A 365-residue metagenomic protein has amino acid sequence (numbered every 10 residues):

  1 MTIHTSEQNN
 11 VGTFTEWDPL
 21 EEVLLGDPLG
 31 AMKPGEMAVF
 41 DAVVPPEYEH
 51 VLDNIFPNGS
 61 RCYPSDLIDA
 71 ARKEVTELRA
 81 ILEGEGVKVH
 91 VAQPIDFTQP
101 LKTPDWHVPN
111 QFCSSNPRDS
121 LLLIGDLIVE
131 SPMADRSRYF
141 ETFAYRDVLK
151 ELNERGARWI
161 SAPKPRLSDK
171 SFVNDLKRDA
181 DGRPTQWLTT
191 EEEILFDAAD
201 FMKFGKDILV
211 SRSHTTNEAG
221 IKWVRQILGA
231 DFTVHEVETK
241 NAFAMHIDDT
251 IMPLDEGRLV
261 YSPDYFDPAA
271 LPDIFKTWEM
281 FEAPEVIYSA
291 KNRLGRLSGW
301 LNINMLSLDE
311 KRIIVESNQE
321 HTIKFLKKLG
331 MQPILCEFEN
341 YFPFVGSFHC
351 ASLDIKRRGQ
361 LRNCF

Functional and structural regions predicted by a protein language model:
M1-F365: The feature marks the mature, well-folded catalytic cores of soluble enzymes
